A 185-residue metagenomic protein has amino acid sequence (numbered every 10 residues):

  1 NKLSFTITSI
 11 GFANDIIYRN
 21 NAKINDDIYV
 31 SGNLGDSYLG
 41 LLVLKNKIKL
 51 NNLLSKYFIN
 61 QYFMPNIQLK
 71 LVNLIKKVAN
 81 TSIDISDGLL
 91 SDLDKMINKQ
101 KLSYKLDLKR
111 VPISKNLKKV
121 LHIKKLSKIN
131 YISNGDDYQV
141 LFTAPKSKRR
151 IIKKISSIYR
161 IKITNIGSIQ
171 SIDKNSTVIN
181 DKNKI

Functional and structural regions predicted by a protein language model:
N1-I185: Helix-biased detector of long, well-ordered alpha-helical tracts
